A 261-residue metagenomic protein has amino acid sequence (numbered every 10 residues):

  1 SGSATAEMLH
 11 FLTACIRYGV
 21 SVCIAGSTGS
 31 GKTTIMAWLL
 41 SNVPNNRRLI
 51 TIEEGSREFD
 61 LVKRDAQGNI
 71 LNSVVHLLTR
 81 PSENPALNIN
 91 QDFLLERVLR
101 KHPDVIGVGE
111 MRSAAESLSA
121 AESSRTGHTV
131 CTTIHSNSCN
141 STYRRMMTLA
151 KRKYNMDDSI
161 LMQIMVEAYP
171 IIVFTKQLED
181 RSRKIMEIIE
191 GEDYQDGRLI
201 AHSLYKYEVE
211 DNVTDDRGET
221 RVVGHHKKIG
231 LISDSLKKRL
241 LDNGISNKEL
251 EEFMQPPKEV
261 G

Functional and structural regions predicted by a protein language model:
S1-Y18: P-loop NTP-binding catalytic core
G19-A25, L40-E167, K176-Q177: Switch/coupling sub-region of P-loop NTPases
G29: Walker A (P-loop) phosphate-binding loop of P-loop NTPases
K32: Conserved lysine of the Walker
I35, L39: Hydrophobic positions on the alpha1 helix immediately C-terminal to the Walker A/P-loop
L161-D196: Phosphate-binding/switch region of NTP-binding enzymes
E187-G261: NTP-binding/hydrolysis catalytic cores, primarily Walker-type P-loop NTPases
